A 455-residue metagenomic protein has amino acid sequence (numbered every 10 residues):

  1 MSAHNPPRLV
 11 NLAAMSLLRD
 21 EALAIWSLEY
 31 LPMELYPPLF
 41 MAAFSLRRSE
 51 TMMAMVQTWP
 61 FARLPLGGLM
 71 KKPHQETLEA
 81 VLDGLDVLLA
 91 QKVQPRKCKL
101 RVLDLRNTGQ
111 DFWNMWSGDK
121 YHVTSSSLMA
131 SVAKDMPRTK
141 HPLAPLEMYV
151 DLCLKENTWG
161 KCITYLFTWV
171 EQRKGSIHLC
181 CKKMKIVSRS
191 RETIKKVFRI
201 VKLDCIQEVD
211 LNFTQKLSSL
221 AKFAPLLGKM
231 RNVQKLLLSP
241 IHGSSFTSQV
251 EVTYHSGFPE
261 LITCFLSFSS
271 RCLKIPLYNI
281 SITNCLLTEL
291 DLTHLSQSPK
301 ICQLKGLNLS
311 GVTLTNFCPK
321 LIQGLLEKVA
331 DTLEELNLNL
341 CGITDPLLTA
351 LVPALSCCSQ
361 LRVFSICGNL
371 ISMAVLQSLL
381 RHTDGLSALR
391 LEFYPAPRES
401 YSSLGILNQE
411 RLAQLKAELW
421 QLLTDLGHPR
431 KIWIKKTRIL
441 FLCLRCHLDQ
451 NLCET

Functional and structural regions predicted by a protein language model:
M1-Q215, A221: N-terminal adaptor-interaction module of cullin-RING ubiquitin ligase components
S2, Q75, G84-V87, S117-V123 (+2 more regions): C-terminal capping region of solenoid repeat domains
P7, N11, M33-M41, E50 (+12 more regions): Amphipathic alpha-helical interface elements that mediate macromolecular binding in regulatory proteins
R19-L23, M33, R48, Q110-W113 (+11 more regions): Short, solvent-exposed loop/turn at the beta-strand->alpha-helix junction within individual leucine-rich repeat
R19-V56, L321-G324, E334-G342, P346-G368: Extended amphipathic alpha-helical scaffold segments
A62-V81, M230, K235-P240, S245-S248 (+4 more regions): Long amphipathic alpha-helical scaffold regions
L64-G67, C98, L103-R106, M148 (+10 more regions): Conserved hydrophobic beta-strand positions in leucine-rich repeat
K196-V201, A221-M230, T247-P276, L292-I301 (+4 more regions): A structural signal for leucine-rich repeat
